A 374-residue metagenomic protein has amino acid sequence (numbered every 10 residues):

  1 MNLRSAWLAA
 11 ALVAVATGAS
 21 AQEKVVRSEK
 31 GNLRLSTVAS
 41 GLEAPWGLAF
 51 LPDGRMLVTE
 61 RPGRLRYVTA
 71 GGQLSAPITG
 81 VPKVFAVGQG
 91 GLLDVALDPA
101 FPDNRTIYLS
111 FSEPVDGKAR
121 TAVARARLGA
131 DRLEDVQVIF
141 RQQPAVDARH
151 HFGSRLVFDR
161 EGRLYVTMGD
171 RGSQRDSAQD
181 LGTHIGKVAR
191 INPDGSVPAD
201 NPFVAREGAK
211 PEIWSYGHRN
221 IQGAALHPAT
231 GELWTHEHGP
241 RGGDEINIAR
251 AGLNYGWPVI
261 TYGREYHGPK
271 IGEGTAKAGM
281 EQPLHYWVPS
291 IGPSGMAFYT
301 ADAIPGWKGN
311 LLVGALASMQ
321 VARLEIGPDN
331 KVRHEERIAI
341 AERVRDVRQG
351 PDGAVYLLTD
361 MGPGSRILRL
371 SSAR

Functional and structural regions predicted by a protein language model:
M1-L8: Bacterial N-terminal signal peptides that target proteins for export
A16-G18: N-terminal signal peptide c-region/cleavage motif recognized by signal peptidases
A21-Q174, G223-L226, G231-G239, P289-G327 (+1 more regions): Acidic, Gly/Ser/Thr-rich repeat motifs that build Ca2+-stabilized beta-propeller blades
A21-R34, Q73, D131-L133, D194-R206 (+2 more regions): Blade/loop signatures of beta-propeller domains
T121-D131, D180-D194, I248-R250: Beta-propeller blade signature
V166-H184, G243-E245, A249: Short, conserved, GDST-rich strand-edge loop motifs in beta-rich repeat architectures
G182-I191, D200-A229: Loop-centered beta-sheet repeat module
H218, N330-P351: Conserved blade-ending motifs and adjacent loop-strand segments that build the rim/top face of beta-propeller domains
